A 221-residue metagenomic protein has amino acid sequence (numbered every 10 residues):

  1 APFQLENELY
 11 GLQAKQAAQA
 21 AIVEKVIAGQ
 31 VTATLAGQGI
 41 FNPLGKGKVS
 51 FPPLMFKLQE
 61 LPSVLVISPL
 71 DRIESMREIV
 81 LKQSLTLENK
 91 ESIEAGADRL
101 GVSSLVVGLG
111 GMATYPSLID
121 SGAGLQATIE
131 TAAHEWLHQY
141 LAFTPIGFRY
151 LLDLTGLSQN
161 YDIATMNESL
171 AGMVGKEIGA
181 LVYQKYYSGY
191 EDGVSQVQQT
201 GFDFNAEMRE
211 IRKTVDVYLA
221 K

Functional and structural regions predicted by a protein language model:
P2-V197, G201: Acidic/His-rich structured neighborhood in mature extracellular/periplasmic domains
V197-K221: Pan-zinc metallopeptidase signature
